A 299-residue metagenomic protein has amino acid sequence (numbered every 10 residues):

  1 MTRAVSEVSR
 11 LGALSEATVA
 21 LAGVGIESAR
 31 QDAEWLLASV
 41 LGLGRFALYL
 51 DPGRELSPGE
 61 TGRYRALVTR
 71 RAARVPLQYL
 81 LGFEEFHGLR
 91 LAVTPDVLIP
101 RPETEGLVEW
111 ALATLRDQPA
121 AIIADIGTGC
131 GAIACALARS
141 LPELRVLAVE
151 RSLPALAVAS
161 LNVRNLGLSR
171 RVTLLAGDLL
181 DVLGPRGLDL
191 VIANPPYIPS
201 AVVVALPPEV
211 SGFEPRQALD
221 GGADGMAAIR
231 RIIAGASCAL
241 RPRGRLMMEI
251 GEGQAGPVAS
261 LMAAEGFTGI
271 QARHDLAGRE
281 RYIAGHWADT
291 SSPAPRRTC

Functional and structural regions predicted by a protein language model:
M1-L48: Non-catalytic accessory regions of SAM-dependent methyltransferases
T2, W35-A113: Conserved AdoMet
I26, L141-E143, R164-S169, A239 (+1 more regions): Short helix-capping segments at alpha-helix termini
L36, R74, T104, I133 (+6 more regions): Residue-level signal for inorganic ion chemistry
P102-A205, G253: Conserved SAM/SAH cofactor-binding pocket of Class I
Y197-A228: Mobile active-site "lid"/loop adjacent to the S-adenosyl-L-methionine
A223-W287: Conserved Class I SAM-dependent methyltransferase catalytic core
Y282-C299: C-terminal lobe and adjacent flexible extensions of AdoMet/dcAdoMet transferase-like proteins
